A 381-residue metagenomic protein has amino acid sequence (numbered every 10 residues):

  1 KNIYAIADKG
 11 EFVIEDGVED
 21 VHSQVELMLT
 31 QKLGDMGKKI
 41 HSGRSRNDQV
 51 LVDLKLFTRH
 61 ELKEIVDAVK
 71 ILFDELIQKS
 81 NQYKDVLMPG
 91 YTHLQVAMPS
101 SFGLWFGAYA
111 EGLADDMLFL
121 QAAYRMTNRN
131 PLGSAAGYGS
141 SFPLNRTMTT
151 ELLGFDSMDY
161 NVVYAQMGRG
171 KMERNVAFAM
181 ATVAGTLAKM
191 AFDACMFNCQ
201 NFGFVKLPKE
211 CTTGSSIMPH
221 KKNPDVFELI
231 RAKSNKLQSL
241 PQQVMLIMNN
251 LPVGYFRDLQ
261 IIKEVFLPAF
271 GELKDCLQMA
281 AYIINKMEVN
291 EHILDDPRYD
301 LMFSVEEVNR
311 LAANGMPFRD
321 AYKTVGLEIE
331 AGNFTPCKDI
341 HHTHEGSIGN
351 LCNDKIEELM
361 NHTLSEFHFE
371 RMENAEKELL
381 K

Functional and structural regions predicted by a protein language model:
K1, L153, N198, K209-C211 (+2 more regions): A general structural motif at alpha-helix termini
K1-G139, L144-T150, S157, G214 (+3 more regions): A helix-coil-helix interface module used to build multimeric assemblies and to scaffold catalytic/cofactor sites
A5-F12, T30, G34-H41, D67-K70 (+13 more regions): Charged/polar positions within long, soluble alpha-helices
V18, M36, G203, M218-K381: Glycine-rich cofactor/substrate-binding loops
Q49-F57, T92-L94, V163-K171, T213-S216 (+2 more regions): A short small-residue
E61, I65-L72, F102-Y109, D116 (+9 more regions): Amphipathic alpha-helix face/heptad-repeat signature
R125-G133, N161-V162, F204-K209, K323-G326: Beta-strand segments within the central parallel beta-sheet cores of soluble alpha/beta enzyme folds
L153-P241: Acidic, glycine-rich loop-and-beta core segments that form the ion-binding/anion-interacting portion of active sites
